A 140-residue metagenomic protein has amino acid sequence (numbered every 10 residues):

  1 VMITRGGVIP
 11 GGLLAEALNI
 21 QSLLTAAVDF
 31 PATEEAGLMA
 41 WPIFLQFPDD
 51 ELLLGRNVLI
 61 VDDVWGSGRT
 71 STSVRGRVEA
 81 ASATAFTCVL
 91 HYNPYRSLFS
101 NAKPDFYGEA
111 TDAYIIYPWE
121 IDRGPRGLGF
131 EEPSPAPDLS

Functional and structural regions predicted by a protein language model:
V1-T4: Short glycine-rich phosphate-binding loop at a beta-alpha junction
G6, V64, H91: Residue-level signal for short, function-critical loop segments
G7-G11, G68, P94-Y95: Short, well-ordered alpha-helical microsegments
G12, S71-T72, S100: Conserved strand-to-helix beginnings and helix N-cap segments that scaffold or border functional pockets
E16-V58, G66-G76: Short, glycine/charge-rich flexible loops or terminal/linker lids adjacent to PRPP-binding catalytic cores
A27, D62, V89: Conserved acidic E/D residue at the C-terminus of a beta-strand in Rossmann-like folds
G76-S140: PRPP-dependent phosphoribosyltransferase catalytic core
